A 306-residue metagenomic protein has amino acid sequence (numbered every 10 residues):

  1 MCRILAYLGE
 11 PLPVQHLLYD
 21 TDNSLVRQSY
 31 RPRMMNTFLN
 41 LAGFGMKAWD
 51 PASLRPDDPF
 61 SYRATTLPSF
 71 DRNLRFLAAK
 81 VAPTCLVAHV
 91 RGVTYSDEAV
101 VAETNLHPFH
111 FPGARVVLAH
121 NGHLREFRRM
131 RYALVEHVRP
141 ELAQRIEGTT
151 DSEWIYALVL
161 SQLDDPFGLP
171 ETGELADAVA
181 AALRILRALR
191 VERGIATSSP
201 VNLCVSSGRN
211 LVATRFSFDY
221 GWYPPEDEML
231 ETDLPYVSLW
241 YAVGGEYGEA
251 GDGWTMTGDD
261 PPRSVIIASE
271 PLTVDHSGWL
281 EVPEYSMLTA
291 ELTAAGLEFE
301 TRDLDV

Functional and structural regions predicted by a protein language model:
M1-V306: N-terminal segments that mediate ammonia production and transfer in glutamine-dependent amidotransferase systems
